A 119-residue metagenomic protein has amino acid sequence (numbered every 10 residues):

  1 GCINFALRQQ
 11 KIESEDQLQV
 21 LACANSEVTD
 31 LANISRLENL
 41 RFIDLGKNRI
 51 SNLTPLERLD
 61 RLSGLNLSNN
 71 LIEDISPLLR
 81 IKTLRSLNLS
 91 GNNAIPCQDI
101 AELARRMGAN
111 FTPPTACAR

Functional and structural regions predicted by a protein language model:
G1-Q9: Surface-exposed cap/linker segments adjacent to membranes
R8, E13-R119: Concave beta-strand-loop units of leucine-rich repeat
